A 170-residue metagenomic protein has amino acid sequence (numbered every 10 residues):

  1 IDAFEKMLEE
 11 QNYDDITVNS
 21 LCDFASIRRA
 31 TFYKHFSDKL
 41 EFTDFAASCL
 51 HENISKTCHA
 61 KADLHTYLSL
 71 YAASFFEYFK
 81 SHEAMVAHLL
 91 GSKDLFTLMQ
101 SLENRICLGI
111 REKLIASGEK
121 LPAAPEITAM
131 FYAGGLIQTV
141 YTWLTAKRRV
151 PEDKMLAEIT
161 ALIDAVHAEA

Functional and structural regions predicted by a protein language model:
D2, F45-C49, S101-N104, L108 (+4 more regions): Short, residue-level hotspots on alpha-helical faces of the histone-fold and other alpha-helical interaction modules
D2-K6, E10, F24, E41-K61 (+3 more regions): Alpha-helical structural segments
K6-Y13, T57-A62, H82, A116 (+1 more regions): Basic, amphipathic alpha-helical hairpins
M7-E41: Helix-turn-helix
A46-A47, A73-N104, I110: Amphipathic alpha-helical segments used for helix-helix packing
H65-A84, M130, G134, D153: Amphipathic alpha-helical segments that line or abut small-molecule/effector binding pockets and mediate allosteric
L70, K93-E119, A123-M130, G134 (+1 more regions): Amphipathic alpha-helical packing segments from all-alpha helical-bundle domains
T142-A170: C-terminal peripheral helix-coil segments that are non-catalytic and often amphipathic
